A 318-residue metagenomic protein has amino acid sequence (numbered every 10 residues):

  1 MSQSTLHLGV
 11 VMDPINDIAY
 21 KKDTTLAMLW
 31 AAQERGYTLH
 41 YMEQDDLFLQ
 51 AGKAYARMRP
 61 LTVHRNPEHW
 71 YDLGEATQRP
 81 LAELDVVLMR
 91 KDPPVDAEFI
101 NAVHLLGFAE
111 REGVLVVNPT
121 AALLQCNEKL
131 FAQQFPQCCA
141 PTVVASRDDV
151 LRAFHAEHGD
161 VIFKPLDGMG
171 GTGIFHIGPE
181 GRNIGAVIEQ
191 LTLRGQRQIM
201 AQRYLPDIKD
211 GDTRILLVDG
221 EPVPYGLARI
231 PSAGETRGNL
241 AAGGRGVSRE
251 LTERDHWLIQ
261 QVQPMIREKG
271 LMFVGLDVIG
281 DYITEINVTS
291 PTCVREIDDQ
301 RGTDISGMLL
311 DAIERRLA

Functional and structural regions predicted by a protein language model:
Q3-L6, M12, D17-K21, A233-G234 (+1 more regions): ATP-dependent carboxylate activation and anion-phosphoryl transfer catalytic cores that bind Mg-ATP to form
T5, N16-V144: Conserved N-proximal alpha/beta basic substrate-recognition cap immediately N-terminal to, or forming the N-lobe
V10, L88-M89, Q202: Redox-cofactor binding/interface segments in oxidoreductases and associated redox assembly factors
Q33, E110, H155-A156, R267: Anion (oxyanion) recognition and catalysis
H40, V116-V117, I162, M200-Q202: Structural detector of well-ordered beta-strand residues that form the stable sheet scaffold of enzyme domains
T120-L123, R229-P231, I279-Y282: Short glycine-enriched loops at secondary-structure junctions
D149, A156-D160, D167-H256: Phosphate-binding site of ATP-dependent enzymes
